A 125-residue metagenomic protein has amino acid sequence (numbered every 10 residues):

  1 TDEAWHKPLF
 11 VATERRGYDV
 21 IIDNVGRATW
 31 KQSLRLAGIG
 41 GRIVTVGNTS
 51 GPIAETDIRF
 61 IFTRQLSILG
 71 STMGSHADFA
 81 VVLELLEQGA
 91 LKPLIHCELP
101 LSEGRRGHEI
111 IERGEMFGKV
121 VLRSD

Functional and structural regions predicted by a protein language model:
T1-T29: Adenosine-nucleotide cofactor-binding segment
P8, A12, L85, G107-I110: CheY-like receiver
R15, A90-L94, R106-D125: C-terminal capping/lid region of NAD(P)-dependent oxidoreductase domains
V25-L94, S124-D125: Glycine-rich phosphate-binding loop and adjacent beta-alpha segment of Rossmann(oid) nucleotide-cofactor-binding
P100: A conserved short coil-to-beta-strand element within the FAD-binding core of flavoproteins
E103: Substrate-positioning beta->alpha
